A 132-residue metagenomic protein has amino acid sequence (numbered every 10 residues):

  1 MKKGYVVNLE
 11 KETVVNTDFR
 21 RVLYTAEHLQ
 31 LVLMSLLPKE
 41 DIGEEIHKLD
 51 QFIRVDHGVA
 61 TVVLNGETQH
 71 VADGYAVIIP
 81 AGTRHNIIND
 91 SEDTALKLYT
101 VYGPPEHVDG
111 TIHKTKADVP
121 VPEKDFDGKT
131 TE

Functional and structural regions predicted by a protein language model:
M1-H28, K114-E132: A short, N-terminal "cap"/entry segment at the start of jelly-roll beta-barrel domains of the cupin/DSBH fold
N16-T17, V32-H47: Conserved short histidine dyad/triad with adjacent acidic residue
V22, L31-L33, F52, A76-I78 (+1 more regions): Conserved hydrophobic/aromatic beta-strand scaffold that supports enzyme active sites
L29, P38, K48, E67 (+2 more regions): A generic "binding-loop/recognition-motif" signal
I42-E44, V62-V63, I79, H85-S91: Short beta-strand His + acidic residue motifs that chelate non-heme Fe in jelly-roll/DSBH and cupin folds
D50-A60, N65: Glycine- and acidic-residue-biased ligand/ion/polar-headgroup-sensing regions
G66-A81: Short acidic-glycine-tyrosine-enriched beta hairpin
A81-V108: Ligand-binding loop in jelly-roll beta-barrel domains
